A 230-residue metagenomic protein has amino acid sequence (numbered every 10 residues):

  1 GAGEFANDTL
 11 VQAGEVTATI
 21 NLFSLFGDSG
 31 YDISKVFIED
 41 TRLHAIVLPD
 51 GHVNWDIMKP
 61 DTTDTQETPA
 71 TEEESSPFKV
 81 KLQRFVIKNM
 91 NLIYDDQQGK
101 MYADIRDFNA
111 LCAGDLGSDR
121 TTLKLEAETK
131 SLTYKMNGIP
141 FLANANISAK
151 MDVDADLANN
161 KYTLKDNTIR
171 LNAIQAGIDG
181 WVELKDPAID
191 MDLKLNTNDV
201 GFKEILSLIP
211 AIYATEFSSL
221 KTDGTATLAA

Functional and structural regions predicted by a protein language model:
G1-H52, T71-D95, R106, A113-E128 (+2 more regions): Flexible beta-edge/linker motif
F5-I20, I33, Q98-L111, I139-M151 (+2 more regions): Amphipathic hydrophobic-ligand
R42, V53-T62: Non-cytosolic head/periplasmic domains of membrane-anchored proteins
H44-I46, D95, T133-K135, N172-Q175 (+2 more regions): Gram-negative outer-membrane beta-barrel proteins
G51-W55, E204-P210: Short, flexible, mixed-charge acidic loops at enzyme active sites
M58, N196-N198: Generic beta-structure capping elements
K59-Q98, G117, T122-E128, D152-R170 (+1 more regions): Solvent-exposed beta-strand/coil patches in large extracellular/periplasmic or lumenal scaffold regions
F78-F85, D119-T121, K135-M136, A145-D154 (+2 more regions): Short low-complexity stretches enriched in small and charged residues
